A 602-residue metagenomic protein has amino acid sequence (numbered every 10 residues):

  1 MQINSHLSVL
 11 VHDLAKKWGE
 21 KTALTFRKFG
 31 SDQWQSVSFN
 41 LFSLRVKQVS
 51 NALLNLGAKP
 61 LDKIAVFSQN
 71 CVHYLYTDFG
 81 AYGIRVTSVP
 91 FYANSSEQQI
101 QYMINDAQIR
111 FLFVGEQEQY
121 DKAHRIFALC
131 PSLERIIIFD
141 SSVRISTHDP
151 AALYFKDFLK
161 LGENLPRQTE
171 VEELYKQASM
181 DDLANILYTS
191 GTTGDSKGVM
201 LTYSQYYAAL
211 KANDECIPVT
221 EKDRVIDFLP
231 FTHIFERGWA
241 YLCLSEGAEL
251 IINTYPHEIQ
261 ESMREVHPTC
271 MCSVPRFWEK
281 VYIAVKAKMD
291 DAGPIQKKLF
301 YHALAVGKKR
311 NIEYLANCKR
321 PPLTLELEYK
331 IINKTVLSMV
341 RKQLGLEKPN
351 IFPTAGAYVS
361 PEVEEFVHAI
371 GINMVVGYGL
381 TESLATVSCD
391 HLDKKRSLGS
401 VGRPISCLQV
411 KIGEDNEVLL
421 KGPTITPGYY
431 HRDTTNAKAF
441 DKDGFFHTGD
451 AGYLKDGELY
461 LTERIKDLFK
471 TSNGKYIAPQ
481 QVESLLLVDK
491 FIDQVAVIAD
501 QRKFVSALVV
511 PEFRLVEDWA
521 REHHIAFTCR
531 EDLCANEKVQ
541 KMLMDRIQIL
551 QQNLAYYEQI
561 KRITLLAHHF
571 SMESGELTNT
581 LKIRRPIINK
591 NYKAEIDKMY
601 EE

Functional and structural regions predicted by a protein language model:
L10-V11, N55-L56, G83-L161, M542-Q548: Structural core segment of the AMP-binding/adenylate-forming
G19-T22, I137-I138, K160-Y188, D195 (+1 more regions): Conserved pre-ATP/AMP-binding loop-to-beta segment of ANL
L24-C71, L75-F79, S96-Q101, Y154-E163 (+1 more regions): Conserved AMP-binding/adenylate-forming core of the ANL superfamily
K28-S31, E118-M180, V285-M339: ANL superfamily adenylate-forming
S36-N40, K176, A184-L210: Conserved AMP-binding A3 loop
Y207-R224, F231-K334, K348: Conserved AMP-binding/adenylation subdomain of ANL enzymes
P404-T471, V488: Conserved ATP-binding/catalytic segment of the ANL
F469, Q494-V497, K503, W519 (+1 more regions): Conserved C-terminal "lid"/linker of ANL adenylate-forming enzymes
